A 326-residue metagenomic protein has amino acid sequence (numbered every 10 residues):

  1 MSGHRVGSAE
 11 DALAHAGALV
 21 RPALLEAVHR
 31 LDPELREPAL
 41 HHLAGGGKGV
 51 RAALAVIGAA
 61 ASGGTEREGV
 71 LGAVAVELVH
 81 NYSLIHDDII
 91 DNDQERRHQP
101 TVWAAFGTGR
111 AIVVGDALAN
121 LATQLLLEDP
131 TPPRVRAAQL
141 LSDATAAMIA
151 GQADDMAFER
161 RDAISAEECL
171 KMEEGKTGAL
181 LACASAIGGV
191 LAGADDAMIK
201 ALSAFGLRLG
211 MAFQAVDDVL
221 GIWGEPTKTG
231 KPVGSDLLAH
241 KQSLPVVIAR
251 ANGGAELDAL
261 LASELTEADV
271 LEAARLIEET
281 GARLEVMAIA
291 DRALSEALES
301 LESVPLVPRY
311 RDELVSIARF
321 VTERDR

Functional and structural regions predicted by a protein language model:
M1-A27: N-terminal amphipathic/basic leader segments beginning at the initiator methionine
M1-G7, E37, P100-W103, D162-E167 (+1 more regions): Short, charged, low-complexity loops and linkers
R5-A12, H42, S165, C169-M172 (+4 more regions): Non-transmembrane, amphipathic alpha-helical segments
G7, D11, Q139, K200-S203 (+2 more regions): Short, charged, amphipathic alpha-helical segments
A16-A18, L25, H29-D258, R319: Mg2+-dependent prenyl diphosphate-binding active-site environment of isoprenoid biosynthetic enzymes
V246, A297, L314: Hydrophobic, well-ordered secondary-structure elements that form the walls of internal hydrophobic environments
A255-E302: Mobile late-domain/C-terminal helix-loop "cap" segments that border catalytic sites or the cytosolic face
A293, P305-R326: Short, amphipathic C-terminal "tail helix"
